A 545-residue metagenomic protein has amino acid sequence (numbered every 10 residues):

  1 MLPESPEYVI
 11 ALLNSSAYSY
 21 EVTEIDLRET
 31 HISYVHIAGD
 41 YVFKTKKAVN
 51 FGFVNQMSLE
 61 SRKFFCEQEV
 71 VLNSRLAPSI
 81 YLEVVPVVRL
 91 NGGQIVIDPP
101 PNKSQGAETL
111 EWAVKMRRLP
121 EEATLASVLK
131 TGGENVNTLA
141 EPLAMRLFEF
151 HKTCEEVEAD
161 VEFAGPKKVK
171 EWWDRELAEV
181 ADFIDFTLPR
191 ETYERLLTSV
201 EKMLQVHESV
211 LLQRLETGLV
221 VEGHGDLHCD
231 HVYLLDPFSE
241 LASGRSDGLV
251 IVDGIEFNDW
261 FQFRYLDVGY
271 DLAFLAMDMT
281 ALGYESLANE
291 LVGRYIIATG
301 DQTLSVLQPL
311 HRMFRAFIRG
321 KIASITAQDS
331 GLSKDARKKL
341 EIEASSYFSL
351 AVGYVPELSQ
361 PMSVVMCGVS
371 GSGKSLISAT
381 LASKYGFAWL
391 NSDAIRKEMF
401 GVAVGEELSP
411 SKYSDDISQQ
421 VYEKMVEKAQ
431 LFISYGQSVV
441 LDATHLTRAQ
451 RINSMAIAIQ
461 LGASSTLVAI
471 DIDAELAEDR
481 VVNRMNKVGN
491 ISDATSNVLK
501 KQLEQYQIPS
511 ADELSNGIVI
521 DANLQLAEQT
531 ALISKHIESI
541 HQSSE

Functional and structural regions predicted by a protein language model:
Y8-Q213, C229-H231, L235-F238, G244-F314 (+1 more regions): Conserved ATP-binding subdomain of kinase catalytic cores across diverse folds
K321-S370: ATP/Mg2+ or Mg2+-diphosphate-binding catalytic cores that bind nucleotide phosphates or diphosphates via glycine-rich
K374: Conserved lysine of the Walker
I377: Hydrophobic positions on the alpha1 helix immediately C-terminal to the Walker A/P-loop
S383-Q437: Conserved substrate/cofactor phosphate-moiety recognition/catalytic segment in nucleotide-dependent phosphotransferases
G401, L408-D416, Q460-P509: A glycine- and Lys/Arg-enriched "phosphate-lid" helix/loop adjacent to the NTP-binding pocket of small-molecule kinases
D416-S465: Glycine-rich phosphate-binding loop used to anchor ATP phosphates in small-molecule kinases, encompassing both
K487-E545: Small-molecule kinase domains that catalyze NTP-dependent phosphoryl transfer to phosphate-bearing small molecules
